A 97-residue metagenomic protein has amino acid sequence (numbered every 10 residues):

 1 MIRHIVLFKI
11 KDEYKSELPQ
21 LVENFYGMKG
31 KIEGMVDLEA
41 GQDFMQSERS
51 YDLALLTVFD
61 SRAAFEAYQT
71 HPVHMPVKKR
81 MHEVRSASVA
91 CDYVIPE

Functional and structural regions predicted by a protein language model:
M1-D52, D60-T70, Y93-E97: Short S/T/G/P-rich N-terminal loop/turn motif that feeds into the first structured element of a domain
E23, P76-K79: Generic recognition of well-ordered alpha-helical segments within structured catalytic/regulatory domains
G34-D37, K78-D92: Conserved short beta-strand edge segments in small beta-sheet-based binding/regulatory domains
T70, M75-P76: Long, contiguous binding/interaction regions
